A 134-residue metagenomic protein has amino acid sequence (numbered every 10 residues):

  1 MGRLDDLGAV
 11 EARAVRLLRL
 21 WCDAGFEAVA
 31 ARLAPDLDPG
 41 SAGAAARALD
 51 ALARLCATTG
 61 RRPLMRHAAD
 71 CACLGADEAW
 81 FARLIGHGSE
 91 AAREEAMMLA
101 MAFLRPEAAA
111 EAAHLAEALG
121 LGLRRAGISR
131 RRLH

Functional and structural regions predicted by a protein language model:
M1-H134: C-terminal-biased regions
